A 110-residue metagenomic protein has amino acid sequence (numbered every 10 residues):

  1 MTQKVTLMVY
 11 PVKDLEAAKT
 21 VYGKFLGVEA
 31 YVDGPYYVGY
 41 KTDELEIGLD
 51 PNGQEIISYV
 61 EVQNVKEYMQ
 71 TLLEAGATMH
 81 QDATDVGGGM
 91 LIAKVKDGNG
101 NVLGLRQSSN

Functional and structural regions predicted by a protein language model:
M1-K19, I56-S58, S109-N110: N-terminal beta-strand motif that seeds the catalytic metal site of vicinal oxygen chelate
M1-Q3, T20, P51-N52, A75 (+1 more regions): General secondary-structure edge motif
T6, L26, Y36, I56 (+2 more regions): Residue-level marker for the onset of beta-strands and adjacent loop->beta junctions in well-ordered domains
L7-G39: N-terminal first-folded block
V12, P51, A83: A cross-domain feature marking catalytic cores of carbohydrate-active enzymes and several ubiquitous metabolic/repair
L15-A17, I47, Q54, E67 (+2 more regions): Generic "edge-of-domain/loop-turn" microfeature
G27-V62, V102-Q107: Conserved short beta-strand elements that form part of the metal-binding/catalytic scaffold of enzyme active sites
V60-V102, S109: Vicinal oxygen chelate
